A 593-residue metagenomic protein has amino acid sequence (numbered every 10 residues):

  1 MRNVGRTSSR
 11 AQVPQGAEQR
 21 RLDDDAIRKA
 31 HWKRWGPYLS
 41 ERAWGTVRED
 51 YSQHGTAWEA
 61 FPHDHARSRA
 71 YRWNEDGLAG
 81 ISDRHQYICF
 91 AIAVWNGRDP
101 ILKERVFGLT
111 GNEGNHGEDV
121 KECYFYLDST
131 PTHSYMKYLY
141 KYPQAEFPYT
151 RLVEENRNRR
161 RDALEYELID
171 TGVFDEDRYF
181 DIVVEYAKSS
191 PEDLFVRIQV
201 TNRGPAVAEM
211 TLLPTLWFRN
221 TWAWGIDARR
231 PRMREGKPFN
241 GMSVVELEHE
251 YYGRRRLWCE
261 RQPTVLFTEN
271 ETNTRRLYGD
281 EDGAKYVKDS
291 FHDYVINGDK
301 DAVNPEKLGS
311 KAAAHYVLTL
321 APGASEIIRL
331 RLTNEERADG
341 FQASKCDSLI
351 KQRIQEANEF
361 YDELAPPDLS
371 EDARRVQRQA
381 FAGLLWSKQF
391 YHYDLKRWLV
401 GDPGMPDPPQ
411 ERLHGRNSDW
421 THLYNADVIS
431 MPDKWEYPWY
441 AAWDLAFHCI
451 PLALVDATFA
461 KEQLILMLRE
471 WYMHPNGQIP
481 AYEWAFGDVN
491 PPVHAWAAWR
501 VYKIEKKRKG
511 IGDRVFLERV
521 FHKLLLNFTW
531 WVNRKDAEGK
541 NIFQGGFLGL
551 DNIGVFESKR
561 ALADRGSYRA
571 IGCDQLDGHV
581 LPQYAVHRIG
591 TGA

Functional and structural regions predicted by a protein language model:
R2-S387, Y391-Y440, A446, T458 (+4 more regions): Anionic coordination/interaction segments
G111-H116, F125-M136, P432-G592: Aromatic-rich carbohydrate-recognition surfaces in CAZymes
